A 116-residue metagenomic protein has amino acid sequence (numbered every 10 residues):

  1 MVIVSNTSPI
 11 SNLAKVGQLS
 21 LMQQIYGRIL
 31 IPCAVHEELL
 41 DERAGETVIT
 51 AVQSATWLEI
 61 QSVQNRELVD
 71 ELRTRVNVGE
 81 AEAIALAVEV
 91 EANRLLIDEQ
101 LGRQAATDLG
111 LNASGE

Functional and structural regions predicted by a protein language model:
M1-R94, Q100, Q104-L111: Active-site-proximal, substrate-binding regions of enzyme catalytic domains and RNA-binding/basic surfaces
A113-E116: Flexible glycine-rich active-site/ligand-binding loops centered on an Asp-His dyad
